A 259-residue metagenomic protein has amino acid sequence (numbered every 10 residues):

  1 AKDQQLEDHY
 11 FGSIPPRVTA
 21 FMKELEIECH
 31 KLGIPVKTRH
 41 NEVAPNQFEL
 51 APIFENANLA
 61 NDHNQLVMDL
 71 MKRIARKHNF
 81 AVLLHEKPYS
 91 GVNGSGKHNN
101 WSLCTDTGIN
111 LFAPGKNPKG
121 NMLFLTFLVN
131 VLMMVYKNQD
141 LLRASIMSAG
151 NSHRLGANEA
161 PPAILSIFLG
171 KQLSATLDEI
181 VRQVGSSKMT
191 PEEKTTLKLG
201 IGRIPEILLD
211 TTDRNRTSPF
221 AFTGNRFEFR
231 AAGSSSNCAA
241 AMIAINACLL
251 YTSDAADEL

Functional and structural regions predicted by a protein language model:
A1-P15, F21, V43, F48-N61 (+6 more regions): Loop-rich catalytic cores of soluble enzymes, especially ATP-dependent carboxylate-amine ligases and other
M22-V43: Conserved oxyanion/phosphate-binding beta-strand-loop segments in alpha/beta enzyme cores
T38, V82-H85, A231: General beta-strand structural signal in soluble alpha/beta enzymes
F112-P114, C238-I243: Short conserved micro-motifs at the rims of enzyme active sites and ligand-binding pockets
I207-L208, A232, A247: Long, low-complexity, charged/polar intrinsically disordered accessory regions
D213-N215, E228-S236, A240, S253: Class II aminoacyl-tRNA synthetase catalytic cores and aaRS-like
Y251-L259: Conserved small/polar residues in nucleotide/adenosyl-binding loops
